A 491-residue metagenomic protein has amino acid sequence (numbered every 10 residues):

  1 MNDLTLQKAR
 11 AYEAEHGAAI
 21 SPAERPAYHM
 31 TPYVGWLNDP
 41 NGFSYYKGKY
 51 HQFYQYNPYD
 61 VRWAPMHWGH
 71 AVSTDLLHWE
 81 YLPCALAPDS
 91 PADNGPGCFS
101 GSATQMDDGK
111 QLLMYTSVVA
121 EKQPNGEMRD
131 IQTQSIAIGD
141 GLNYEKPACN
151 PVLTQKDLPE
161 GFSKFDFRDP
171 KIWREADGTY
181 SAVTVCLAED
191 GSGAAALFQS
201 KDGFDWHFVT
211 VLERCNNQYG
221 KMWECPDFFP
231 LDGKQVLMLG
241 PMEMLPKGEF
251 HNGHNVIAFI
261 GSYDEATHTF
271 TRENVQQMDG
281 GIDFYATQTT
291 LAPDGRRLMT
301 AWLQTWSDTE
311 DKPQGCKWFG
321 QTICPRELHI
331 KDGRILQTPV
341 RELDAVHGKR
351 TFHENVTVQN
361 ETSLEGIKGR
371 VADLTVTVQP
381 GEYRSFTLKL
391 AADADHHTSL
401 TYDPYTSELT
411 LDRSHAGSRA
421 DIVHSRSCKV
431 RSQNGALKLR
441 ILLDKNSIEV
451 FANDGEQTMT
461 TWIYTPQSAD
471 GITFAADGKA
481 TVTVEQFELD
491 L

Functional and structural regions predicted by a protein language model:
M1-D169, R174-Q218, P230-D279, L303-H353 (+3 more regions): Beta-rich carbohydrate-recognition and catalytic domains
R10-E15, I257-D283, Q288-L491: Beta-rich accessory regions
